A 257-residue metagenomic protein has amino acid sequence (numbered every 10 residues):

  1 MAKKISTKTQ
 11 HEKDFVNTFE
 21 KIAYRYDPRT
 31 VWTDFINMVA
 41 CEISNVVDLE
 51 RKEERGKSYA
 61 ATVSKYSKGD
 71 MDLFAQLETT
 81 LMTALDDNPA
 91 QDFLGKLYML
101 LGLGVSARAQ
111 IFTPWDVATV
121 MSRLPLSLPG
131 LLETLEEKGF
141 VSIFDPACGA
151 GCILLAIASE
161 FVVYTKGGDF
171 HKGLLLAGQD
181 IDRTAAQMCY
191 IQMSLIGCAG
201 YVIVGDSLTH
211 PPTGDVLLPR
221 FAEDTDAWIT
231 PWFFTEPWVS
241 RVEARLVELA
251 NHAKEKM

Functional and structural regions predicted by a protein language model:
A2-K166: Class I S-adenosyl-L-methionine
W115-D224: Conserved S-adenosyl-L-methionine
D215-M257: SAM/dcSAM-binding transferase cores
